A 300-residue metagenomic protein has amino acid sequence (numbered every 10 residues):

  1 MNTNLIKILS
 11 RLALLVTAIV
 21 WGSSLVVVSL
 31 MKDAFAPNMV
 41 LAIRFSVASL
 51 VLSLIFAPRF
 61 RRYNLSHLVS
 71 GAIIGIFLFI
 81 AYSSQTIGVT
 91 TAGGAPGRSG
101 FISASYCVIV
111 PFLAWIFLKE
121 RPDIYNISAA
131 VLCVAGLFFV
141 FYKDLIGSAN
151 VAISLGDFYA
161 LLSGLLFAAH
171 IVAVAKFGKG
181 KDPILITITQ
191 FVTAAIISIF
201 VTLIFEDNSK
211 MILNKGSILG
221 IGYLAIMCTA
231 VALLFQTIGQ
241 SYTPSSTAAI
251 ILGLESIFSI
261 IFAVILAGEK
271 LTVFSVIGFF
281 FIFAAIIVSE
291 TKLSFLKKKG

Functional and structural regions predicted by a protein language model:
M1-M39, I80, S84, N150-K176 (+2 more regions): Glycine-/small-residue-enriched transmembrane alpha-helix faces in small-molecule transporters and effluxers
I8-A13, M39-L54, I73, Y125-A135 (+2 more regions): Hydrophobic alpha-helical transmembrane segments of multi-pass integral membrane proteins, especially transporters
S24-L25, F56-S103, P111, F139 (+1 more regions): Specific transmembrane alpha-helical segments of multi-pass solute transporters/efflux pumps, especially DMT/EamA
M31, V40, R44, G88 (+7 more regions): Hydrophobic/aromatic residues within transmembrane alpha-helices of multi-pass small-molecule transporters
L41-I43, S83, R98-S105, V174-A195 (+1 more regions): Helix-helix packing/entry segments at the starts of transmembrane helices
F45, S217-L219, A249-G300: C-terminal-most transmembrane helix of multi-pass membrane proteins
V51-F60, Y106-V131, I257-I277: C-terminal transmembrane-helix exit sites in multi-pass transporters
L52, I73-I74, Y125-D144, S198 (+2 more regions): Hydrophobic transmembrane alpha-helices of multi-pass small-molecule transport proteins
